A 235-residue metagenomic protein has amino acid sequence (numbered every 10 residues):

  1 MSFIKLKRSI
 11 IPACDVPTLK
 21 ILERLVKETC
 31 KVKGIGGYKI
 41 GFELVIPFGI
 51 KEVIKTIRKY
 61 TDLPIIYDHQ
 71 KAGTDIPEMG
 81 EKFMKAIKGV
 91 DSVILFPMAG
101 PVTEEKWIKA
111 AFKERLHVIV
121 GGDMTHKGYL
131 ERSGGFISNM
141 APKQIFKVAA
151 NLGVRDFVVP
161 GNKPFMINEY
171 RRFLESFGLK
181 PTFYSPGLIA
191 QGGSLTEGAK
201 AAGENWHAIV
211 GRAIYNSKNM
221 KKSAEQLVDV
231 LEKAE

Functional and structural regions predicted by a protein language model:
M1-I66, G73-D75, G89, I137-N139 (+4 more regions): Conserved N-terminal beta1-alpha1 strand-loop-helix module at the mouth
K7, T74-F165, G178-F183: Conserved anion-binding
R8-C14, G36-I40, I65-H69, V93-L95 (+4 more regions): Hydrophobic faces of well-ordered beta-strands that scaffold small-molecule active sites in alpha/beta enzyme cores
P17-L19, K127-G128, Q191, Y215: Short, acidic Gly/Pro/Ser/Thr-rich loop/turn segments
L19-I21, L44-K59, T74-K82, P97-L116 (+3 more regions): Active-site-adjacent beta->alpha loops and helix N-cap segments on the catalytic face of soluble alpha/beta enzymes
V26, K143-I145, L195-T196: A generic local structural motif
E28-C30, A110-A111, G135-F136, F173-S176 (+1 more regions): Short, solvent-exposed amphipathic alpha-helical segments in soluble enzyme and RNA/protein-processing domains
N162-I214: A C-terminal functional module that forms or caps the active site or interfaces directly with catalytic machinery
